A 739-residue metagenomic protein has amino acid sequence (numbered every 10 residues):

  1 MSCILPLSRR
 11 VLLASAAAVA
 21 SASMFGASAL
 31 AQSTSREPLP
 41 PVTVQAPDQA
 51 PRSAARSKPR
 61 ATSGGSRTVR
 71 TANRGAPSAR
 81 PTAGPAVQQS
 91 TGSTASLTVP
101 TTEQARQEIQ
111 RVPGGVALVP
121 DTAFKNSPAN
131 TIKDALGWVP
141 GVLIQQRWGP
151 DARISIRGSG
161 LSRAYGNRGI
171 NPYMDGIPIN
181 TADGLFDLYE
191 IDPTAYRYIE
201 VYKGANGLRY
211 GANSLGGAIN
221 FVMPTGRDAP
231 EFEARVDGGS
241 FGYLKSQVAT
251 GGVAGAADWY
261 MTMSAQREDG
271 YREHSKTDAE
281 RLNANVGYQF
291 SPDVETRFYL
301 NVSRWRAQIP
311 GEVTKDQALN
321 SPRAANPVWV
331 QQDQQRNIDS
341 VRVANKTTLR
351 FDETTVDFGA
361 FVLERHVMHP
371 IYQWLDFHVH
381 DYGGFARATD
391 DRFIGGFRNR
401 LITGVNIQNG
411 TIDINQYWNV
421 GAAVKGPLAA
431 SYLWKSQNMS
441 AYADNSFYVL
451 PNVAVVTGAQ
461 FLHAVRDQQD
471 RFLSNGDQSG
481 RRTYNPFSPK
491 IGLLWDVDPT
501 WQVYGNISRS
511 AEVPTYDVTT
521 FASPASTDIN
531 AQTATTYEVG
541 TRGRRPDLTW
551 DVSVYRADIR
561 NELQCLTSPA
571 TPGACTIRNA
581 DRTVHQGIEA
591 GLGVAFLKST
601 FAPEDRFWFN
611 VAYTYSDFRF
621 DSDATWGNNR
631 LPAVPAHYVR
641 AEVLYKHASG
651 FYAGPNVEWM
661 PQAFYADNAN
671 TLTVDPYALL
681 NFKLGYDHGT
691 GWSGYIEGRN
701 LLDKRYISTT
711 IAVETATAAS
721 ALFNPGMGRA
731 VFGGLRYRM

Functional and structural regions predicted by a protein language model:
Q88, S93-A117, K133-I177: Extracytoplasmic beta-strand/coil segments of soluble accessory domains associated with Gram-negative outer-membrane
I177-K203: Short acidic/polar hinge/loop motifs at secondary-structure boundaries that mediate gating or recognition
E231, G238-R267, R272-P310, Q335-A344 (+6 more regions): Transmembrane beta-barrel wall of Gram-negative outer-membrane proteins
E295-N301, D333-L473: Face-selective signature of the C-terminal outer-membrane beta-barrel domain
L349-R350, T355-M368, D496, Q502-S508 (+5 more regions): Membrane-embedded beta-barrel scaffold of Gram-negative outer-membrane proteins
D390, I394, R398-N409, Y432-D558 (+4 more regions): Structural signature of Gram-negative outer-membrane beta-barrels, strongest in the C-terminal barrel of TonB-dependent
V455, H463-A464, V554-D558, T576-D667 (+2 more regions): Gram-negative outer-membrane beta-barrel transporters
R560, R606-F607, W659-F664, Y686-M739: C-terminal beta-signal and adjacent terminal beta-strands/loops of Gram-negative outer-membrane beta-barrel proteins
